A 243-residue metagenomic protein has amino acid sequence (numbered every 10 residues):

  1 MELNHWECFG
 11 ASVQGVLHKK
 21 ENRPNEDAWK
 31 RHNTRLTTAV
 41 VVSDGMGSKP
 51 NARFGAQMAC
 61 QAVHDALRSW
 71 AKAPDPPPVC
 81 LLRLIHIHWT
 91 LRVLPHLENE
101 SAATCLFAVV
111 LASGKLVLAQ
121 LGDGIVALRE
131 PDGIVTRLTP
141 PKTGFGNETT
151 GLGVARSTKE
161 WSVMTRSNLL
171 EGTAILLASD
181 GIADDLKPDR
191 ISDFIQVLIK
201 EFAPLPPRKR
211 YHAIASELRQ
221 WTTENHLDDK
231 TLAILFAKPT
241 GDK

Functional and structural regions predicted by a protein language model:
M1-D65, G124, A155-R166, L227-A233: N-terminal entry segment of metal-dependent catalytic domains or homologous docking segments
F9-R23, I87-H96, L128-R166, L170 (+1 more regions): PP2C/PPM family metal-dependent serine/threonine protein phosphatase catalytic domain, recognizing the conserved
N22-N33, N99-S113, V117, K142-K187: Acidic loop->beta-strand submotif enriched in PP2C/PPM serine/threonine phosphatases
V42, L121, A178: Generic enzyme active-site microenvironment
P50-A52, L128-R129, D185-K187: Short helix/loop capping segments that flank catalytic or ligand/cofactor-binding pockets
A59, K72-E130, W161-L169, Q220-L227 (+1 more regions): Catalytic core of PPM/PP2C metal-dependent serine/threonine phosphatase domains
C60-A71, I199-P206: Short amphipathic alpha-helical signal-transduction/dimerization elements
W89-R92, E100, T158-K243: C-terminal catalytic subdomain
